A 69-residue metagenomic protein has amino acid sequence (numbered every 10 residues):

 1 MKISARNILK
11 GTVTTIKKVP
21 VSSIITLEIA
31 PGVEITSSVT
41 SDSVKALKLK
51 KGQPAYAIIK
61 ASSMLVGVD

Functional and structural regions predicted by a protein language model:
M1-D69: Non-catalytic connector elements of ABC transporters
